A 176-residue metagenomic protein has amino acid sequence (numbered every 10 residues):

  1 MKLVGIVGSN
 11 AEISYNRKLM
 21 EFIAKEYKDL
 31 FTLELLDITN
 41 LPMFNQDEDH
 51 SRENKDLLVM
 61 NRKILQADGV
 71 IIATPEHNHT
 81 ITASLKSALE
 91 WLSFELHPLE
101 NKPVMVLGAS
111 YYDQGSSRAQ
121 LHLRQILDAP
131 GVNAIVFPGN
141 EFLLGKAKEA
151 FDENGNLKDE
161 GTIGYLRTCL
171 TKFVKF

Functional and structural regions predicted by a protein language model:
M1-L30: N-terminal beta1-alpha1 ligand-phosphate binding loop
K2, T32-E34, P103: Residues at the starts of beta-strands that form the adenosine-phosphate
I6-G8, L36, L107: Short hydrophobic segments within beta-strands
N16, M20, L57, L85 (+4 more regions): A general structural signal for well-ordered alpha-helical segments in protein cores
T32-M43, E95-H97, G131-E153: Mobile beta-alpha loop/short-helix "lid" or hinge segments that flank ligand
I38-N54: N-terminal beta-loop-helix "entrance" segment that forms/cooperates in small-molecule cofactor or anionic ligand
R52-G131: Helix-loop-strand module that forms the ligand-binding subsite of alpha/beta enzymes
V59, I135-F176: Glycine-rich phosphate/pyrophosphate-binding loop and the adjoining helix
